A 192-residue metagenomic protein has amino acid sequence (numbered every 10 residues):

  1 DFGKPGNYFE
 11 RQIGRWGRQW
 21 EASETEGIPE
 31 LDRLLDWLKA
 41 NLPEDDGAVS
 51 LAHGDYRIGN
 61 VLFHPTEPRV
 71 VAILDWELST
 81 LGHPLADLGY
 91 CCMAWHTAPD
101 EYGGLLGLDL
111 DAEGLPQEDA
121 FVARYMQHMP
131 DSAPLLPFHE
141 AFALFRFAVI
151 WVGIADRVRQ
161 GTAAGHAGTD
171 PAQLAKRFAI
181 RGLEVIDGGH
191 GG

Functional and structural regions predicted by a protein language model:
D1-D36, L42-S50, L78-P84, T162-K176: A cross-family kinase active-site recognition segment
D1-F2, T80, Y102-L108, S132: Short, polar/flexible loop-turn hinges at active-site or ligand-entry regions and domain interfaces
G3-K4, D131-A143: All-alpha amphipathic helical-bundle segments outside canonical DNA-binding/catalytic cores that form hydrophobic
E30, E113-Q117, F121, L174 (+1 more regions): Soluble or luminal CAZymes and related metallo-dependent hydrolases
R33-L35, K39-C92, P99: Active-site acidic catalytic loop and adjacent metal/ATP-binding pocket of ATP-dependent phosphoryl transfer enzymes
E44-D45, V49-S50, L62-V71, Q127-P134 (+3 more regions): Conserved NTP-binding catalytic cores of kinases and kinase-like/nucleotidyltransferase enzymes across multiple kinase
A86-M129, A143-G161: Active-site activation/catalytic loop segments of kinase-like enzymes and analogous catalytic loops in related
V149, R157-G192: Regulatory N- and C-terminal appendages and interdomain linkers associated with kinase/kinase-like NTP transferase
